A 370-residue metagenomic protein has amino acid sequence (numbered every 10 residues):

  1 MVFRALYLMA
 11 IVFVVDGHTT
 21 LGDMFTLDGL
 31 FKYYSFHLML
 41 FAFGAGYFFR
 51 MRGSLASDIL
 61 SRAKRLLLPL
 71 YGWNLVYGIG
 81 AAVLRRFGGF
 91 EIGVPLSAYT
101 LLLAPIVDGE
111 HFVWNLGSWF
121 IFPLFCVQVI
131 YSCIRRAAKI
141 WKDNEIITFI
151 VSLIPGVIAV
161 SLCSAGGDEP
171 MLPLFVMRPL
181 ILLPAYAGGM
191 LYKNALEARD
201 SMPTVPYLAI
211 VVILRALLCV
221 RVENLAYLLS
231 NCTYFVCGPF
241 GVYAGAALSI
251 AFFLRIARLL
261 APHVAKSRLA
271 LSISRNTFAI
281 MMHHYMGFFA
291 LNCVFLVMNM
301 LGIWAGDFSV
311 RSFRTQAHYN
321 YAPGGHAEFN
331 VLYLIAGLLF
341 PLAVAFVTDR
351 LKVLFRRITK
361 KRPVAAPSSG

Functional and structural regions predicted by a protein language model:
M1-G370: Alpha-helical transmembrane segments and their immediate juxtamembrane cytosolic regions
